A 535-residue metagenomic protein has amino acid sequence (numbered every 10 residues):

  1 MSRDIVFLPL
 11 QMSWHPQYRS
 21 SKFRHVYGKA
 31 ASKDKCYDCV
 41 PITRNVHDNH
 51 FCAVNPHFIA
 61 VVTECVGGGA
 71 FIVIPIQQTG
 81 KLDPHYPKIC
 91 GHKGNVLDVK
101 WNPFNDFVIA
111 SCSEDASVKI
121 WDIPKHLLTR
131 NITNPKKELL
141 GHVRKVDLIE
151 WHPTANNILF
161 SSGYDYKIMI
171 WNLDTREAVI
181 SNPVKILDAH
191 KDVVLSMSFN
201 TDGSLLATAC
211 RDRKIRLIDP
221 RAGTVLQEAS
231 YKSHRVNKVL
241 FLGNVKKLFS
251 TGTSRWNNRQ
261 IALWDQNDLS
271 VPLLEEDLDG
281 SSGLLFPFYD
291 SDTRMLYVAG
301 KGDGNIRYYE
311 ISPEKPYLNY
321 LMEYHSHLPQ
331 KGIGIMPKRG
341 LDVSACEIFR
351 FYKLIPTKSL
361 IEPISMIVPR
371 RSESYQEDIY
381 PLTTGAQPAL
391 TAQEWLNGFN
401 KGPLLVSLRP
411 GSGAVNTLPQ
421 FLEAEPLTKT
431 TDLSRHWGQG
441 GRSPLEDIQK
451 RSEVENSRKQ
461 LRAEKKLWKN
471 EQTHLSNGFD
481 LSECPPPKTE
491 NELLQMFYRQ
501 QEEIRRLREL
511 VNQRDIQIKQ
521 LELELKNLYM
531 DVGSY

Functional and structural regions predicted by a protein language model:
S2-D188, S230, G252-R255, Y320-L328 (+2 more regions): WD40 beta-propeller repeat fold
S2-L82, G340-Y498, E502-K526, G533-Y535: Acidic and/or Ser/Thr-rich intrinsically disordered tails and linkers that flank eukaryotic scaffold proteins
G28, K35, H47, H85 (+14 more regions): Alpha-helical context
G80, S117-I120, R130, K167-I170 (+10 more regions): Short, surface-exposed, charged/polar-biased interaction segments
E138-Y317, L321-G332, P337-G340: WD40 beta-propeller repeat blades
